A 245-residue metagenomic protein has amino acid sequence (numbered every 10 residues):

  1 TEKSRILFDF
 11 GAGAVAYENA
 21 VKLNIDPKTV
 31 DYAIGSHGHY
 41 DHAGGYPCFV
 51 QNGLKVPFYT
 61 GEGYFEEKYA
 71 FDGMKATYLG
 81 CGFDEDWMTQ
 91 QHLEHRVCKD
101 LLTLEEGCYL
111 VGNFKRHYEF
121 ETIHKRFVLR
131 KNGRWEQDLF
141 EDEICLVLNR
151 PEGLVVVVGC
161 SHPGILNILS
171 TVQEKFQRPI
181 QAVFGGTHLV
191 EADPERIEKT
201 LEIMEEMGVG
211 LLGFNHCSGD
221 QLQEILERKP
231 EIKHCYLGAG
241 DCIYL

Functional and structural regions predicted by a protein language model:
T1-L23, L139, E143-V157: Conserved beta-strand hairpin/beta-sheet module of binuclear metal-dependent hydrolase folds, prominently
F8-D9, A20, H37, F58 (+3 more regions): Divalent metal-coordination and catalytic microenvironments
G11-A14, H39-Y40, H162-G164: Short beta->alpha connector loops
V15-T60, F65, Q173-A182, E205: Active-site metal-binding motif and surrounding structural segment of the metallo-beta-lactamase
L23, L54, Q91, M207-G208 (+1 more regions): Short, structured coil segments at secondary-structure junctions
Y40-D41, Y64-K68, V190, G219-Q221 (+1 more regions): Short gly/pro/ser/thr-enriched loop/turn and capping motifs at secondary-structure boundaries
F65-I144, E206, C235-Y244: Metallo-beta-lactamase
Q137-C145, N149-A239: Cap/insert and terminal regions of metallo-dependent hydrolase folds
